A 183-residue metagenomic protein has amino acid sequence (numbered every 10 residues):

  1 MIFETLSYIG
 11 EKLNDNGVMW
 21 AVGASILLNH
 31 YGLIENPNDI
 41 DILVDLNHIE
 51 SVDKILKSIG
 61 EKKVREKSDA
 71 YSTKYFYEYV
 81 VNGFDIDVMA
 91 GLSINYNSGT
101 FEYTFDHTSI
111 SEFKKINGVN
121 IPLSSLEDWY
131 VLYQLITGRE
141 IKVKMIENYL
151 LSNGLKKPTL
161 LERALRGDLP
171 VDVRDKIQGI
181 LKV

Functional and structural regions predicted by a protein language model:
M1-A21, P158, V173, V183: Helical scaffold of the NTase/Pol beta-like nucleotidyltransferase catalytic core
Y8-I40, V44-N47, S51: Active-site nucleotide-donor binding segment shared across nucleotidyl transfer reactions
A21-V22, D87, P122-L123: A structural signal for short, well-ordered beta-strand segments and their strand-loop junctions that often border
I26, H48, L92-I94, N120 (+1 more regions): Short, flexible active-site-adjacent loop segments at beta-strand->alpha-helix junctions, enriched in small/polar
V52-I59: Short amphipathic alpha-helices in soluble, non-transmembrane regions that often serve as interface/regulatory elements
K62-N97: Conserved catalytic core of two-metal-ion nucleotidyltransferases
S98-V183: Catalytic cores of NTP-dependent nucleotidyl/adenyl transfer enzymes across multiple folds
